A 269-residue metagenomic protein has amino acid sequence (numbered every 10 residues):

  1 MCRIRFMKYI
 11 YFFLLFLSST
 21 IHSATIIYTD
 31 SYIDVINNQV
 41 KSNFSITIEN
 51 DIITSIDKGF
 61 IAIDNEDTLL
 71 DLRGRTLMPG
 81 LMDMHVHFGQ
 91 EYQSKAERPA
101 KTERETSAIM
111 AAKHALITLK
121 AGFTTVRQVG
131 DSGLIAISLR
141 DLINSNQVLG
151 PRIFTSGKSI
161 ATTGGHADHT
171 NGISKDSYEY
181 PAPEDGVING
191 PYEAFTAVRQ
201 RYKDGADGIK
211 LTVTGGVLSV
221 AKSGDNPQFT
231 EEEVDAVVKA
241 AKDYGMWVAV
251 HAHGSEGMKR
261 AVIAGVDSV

Functional and structural regions predicted by a protein language model:
S18-T20: N-terminal signal peptide c-region/cleavage motif recognized by signal peptidases
D30, I46, D51, G74 (+8 more regions): Divalent metal-coordination and catalytic microenvironments
N37-M78: Histidine-rich, glycine-flanked metal-binding segment
R75-S145, T163-T170, E232, I263-A264: Metal-associated gating/positioning segment near the N- to mid-region
E97-I109, Y178-T196, W247-A249: Active-site mouth loops of central-metabolism enzymes
A111-L134, L149-S159, A206-S219, W247 (+1 more regions): Divalent metal-dependent hydrolysis catalytic cores, especially in the metallo-beta-lactamase
T163, T212-V269: Active-site core of metal-dependent hydrolases
T170-D235: Active-site gating/metal-coordination segments in enzymes
